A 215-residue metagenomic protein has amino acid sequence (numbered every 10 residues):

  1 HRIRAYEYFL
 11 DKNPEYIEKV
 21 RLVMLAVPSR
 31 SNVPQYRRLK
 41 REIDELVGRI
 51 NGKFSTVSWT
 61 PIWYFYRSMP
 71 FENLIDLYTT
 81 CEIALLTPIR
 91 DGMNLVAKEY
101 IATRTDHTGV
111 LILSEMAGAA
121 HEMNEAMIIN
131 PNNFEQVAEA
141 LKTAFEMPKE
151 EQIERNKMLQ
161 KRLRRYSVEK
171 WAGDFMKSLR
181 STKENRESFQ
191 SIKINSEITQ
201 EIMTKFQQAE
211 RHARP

Functional and structural regions predicted by a protein language model:
H1-D11: A conserved mid-protein helix/loop that constitutes part of the nucleotide-sugar donor-binding site
F9-V23, V27, R37, T79-R165 (+1 more regions): Catalytic binding pocket for nucleotide-activated donors in carbohydrate/polymer assembly enzymes
D11-N13, G52, E72-L74, I202-K205: Generic recognition of flexible, low-complexity loop/linker segments
A26-E72: Nucleotide-activated donor-binding/catalytic signature segment of Leloir-type glycosyltransferases, i.e., the conserved
A26-R30, S58, P148-R214: C-terminal amphipathic helix plus adjacent low-complexity, charged tail appended to glycosyltransferase catalytic
P70-C81: Short acidic alpha-helix that forms the nucleotide-activated donor recognition element in Leloir-type transferases
